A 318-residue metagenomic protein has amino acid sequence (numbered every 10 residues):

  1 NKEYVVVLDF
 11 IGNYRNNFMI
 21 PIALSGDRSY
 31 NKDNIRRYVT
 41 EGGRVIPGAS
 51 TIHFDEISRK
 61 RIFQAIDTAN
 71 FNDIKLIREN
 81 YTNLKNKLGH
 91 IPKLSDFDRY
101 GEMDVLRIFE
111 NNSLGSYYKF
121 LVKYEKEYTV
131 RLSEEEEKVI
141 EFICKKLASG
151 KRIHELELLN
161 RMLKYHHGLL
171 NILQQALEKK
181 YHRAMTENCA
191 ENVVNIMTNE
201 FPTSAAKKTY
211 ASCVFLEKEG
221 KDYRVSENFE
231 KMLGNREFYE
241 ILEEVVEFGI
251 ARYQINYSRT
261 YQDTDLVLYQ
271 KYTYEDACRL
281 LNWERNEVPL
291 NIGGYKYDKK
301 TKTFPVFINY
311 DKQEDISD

Functional and structural regions predicted by a protein language model:
N1-S25: Conserved segment of the helicase C-terminal RecA-like domain
V7, D98-G101, E284: Short linear interaction motif-like sites in intrinsically disordered regions of transcription factors
R15, E314-D315: Flexible loop/turn segments at secondary-structure boundaries
N17-L173: Long, largely alpha-helical accessory region at the distal end of helicase-like NTP-driven motors
V122-G293, Y297-Q313: C-terminal accessory/interaction regions of large nucleic acid-associated machines
D318: Short beta-strand-centered aromatic/proline hotspots
